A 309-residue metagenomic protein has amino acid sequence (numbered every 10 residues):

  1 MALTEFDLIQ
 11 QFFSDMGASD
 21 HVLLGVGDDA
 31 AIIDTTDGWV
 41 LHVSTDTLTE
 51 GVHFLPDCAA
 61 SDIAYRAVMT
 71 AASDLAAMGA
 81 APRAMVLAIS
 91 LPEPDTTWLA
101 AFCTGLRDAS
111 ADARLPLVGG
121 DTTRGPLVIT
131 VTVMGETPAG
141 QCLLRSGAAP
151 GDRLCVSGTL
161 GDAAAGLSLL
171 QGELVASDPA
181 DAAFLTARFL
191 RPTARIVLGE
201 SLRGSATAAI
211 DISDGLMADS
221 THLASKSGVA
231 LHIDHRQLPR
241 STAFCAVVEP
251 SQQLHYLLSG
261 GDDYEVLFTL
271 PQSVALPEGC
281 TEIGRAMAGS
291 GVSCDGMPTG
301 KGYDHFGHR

Functional and structural regions predicted by a protein language model:
M1-A59, M78, R83, L87: Extreme N-terminal cap/leader segments of soluble proteins
M1-D15, P92-P116, T123-I129, M134 (+2 more regions): Glycine-/charge-enriched secondary-structure boundary and capping motifs
L24, P56-T70, P94-T104: Glycine-rich anion/phosphate-binding loops
I32, A71, G79, L117 (+4 more regions): Residue-level signal for inorganic ion chemistry
L41, L48, A81-L169: Glycine-rich anion-binding loops of enzyme active sites
A67-M78, A109-D112: A short, N-terminal amphipathic alpha-helix
V131-L143, P150, A182-S201, E249: Active-site glycine-rich loop that binds ribose-phosphate moieties when present
A164-A183: Short, compositionally biased
